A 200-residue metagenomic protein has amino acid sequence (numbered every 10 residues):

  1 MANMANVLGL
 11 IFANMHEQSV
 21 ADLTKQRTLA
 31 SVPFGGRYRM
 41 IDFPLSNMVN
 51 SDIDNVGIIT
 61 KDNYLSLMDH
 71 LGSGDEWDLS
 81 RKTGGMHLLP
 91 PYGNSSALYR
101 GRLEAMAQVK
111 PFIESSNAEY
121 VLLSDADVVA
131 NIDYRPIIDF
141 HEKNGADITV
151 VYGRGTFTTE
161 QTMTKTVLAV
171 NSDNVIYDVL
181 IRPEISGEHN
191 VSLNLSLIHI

Functional and structural regions predicted by a protein language model:
M1-I198: Unchanged
